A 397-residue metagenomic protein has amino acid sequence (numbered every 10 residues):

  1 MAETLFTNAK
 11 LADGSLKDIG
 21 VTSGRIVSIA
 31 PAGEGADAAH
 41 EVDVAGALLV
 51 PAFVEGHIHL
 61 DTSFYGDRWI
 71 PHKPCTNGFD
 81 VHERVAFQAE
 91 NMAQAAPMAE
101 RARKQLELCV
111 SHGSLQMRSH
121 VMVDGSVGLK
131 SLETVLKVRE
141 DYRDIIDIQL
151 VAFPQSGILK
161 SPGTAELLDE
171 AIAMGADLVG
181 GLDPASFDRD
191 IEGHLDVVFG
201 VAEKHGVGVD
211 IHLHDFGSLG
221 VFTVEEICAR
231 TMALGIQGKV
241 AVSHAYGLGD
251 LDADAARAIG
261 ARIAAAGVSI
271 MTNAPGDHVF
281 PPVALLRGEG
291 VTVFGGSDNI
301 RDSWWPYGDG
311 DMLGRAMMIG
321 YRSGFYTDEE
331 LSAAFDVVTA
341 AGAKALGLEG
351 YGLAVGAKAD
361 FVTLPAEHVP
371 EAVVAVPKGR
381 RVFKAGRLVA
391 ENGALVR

Functional and structural regions predicted by a protein language model:
M1-V50: Histidine-rich, glycine-flanked metal-binding segment
A9, G24, G46, H57 (+10 more regions): Divalent metal-coordination and catalytic microenvironments
A47-W69: Di-metal (Zn2+ and/or Mg2+/Mn2+) metal-binding site signature of metallo-dependent hydrolases with the MBL/beta-CASP
F64-M98, H205, T223-A241, I259-R262 (+1 more regions): Active-site gating loops and adjacent loop-to-helix segments of metal-dependent hydrolytic enzymes
G66-H120, S126-D141, L167-A173: Alpha-helical scaffold segments that flank or form the walls of functional sites
V151-T164, A173-P281, R301: Active-site core of metal-dependent hydrolases
A229-V240, A284-A366: His/Asp/Glu-enriched, well-ordered alpha-helical/loop segment that forms or immediately abuts the divalent-metal
V355-R397: C-terminal cap of metal-dependent C-N hydrolases
